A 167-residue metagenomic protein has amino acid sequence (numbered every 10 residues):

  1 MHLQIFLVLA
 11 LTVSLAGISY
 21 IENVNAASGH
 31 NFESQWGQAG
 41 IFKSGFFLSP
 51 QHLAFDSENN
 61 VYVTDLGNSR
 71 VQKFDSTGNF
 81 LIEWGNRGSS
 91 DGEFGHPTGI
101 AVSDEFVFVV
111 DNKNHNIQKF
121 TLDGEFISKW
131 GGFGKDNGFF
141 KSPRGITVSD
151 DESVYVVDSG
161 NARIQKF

Functional and structural regions predicted by a protein language model:
F6-G17: Bacterial N-terminal signal peptides
A16-S28: Sec-dependent signal peptide cleavage junction
A27-Q51, N79-T98, E125-R144: Gly/Pro-rich loop segments of beta-rich domains
F55-E58, V102-E105, V148-D151: Residue-level detector of Asp-centered blade-edge/turn motifs that repeat once per structural unit in beta-propeller
N60-Y62, F106-V109, S153-Y155: Conserved beta-propeller blade signature
L66, N112, S159: Short loop/turn segments immediately following the C-termini of beta-strands
S69-K73, H115-Q118, A162-Q165: A short loop-to-beta-strand structural motif that recurs across blades of beta-propeller domains
